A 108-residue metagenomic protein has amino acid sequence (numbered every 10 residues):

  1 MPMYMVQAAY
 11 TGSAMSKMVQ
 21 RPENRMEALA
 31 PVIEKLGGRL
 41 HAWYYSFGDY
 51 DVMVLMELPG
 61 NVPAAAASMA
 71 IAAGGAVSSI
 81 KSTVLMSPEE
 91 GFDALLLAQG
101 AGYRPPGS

Functional and structural regions predicted by a protein language model:
M1-S108: A compositional/biophysical signature of low hydrophobicity enriched in polar/charged and small residues
